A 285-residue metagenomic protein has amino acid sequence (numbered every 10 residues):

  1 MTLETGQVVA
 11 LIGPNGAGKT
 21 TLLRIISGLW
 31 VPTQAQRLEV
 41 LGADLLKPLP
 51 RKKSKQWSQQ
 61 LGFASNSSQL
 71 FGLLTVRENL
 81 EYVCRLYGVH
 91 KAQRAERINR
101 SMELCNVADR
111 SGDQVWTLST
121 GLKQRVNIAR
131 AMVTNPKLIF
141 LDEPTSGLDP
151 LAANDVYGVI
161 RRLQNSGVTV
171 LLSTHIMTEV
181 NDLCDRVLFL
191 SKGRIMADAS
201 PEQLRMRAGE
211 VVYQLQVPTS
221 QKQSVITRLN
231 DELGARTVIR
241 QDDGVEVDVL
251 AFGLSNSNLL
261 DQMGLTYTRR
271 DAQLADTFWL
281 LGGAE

Functional and structural regions predicted by a protein language model:
I12-P14: The feature captures the beta-strand-to-loop junction immediately N-terminal to the Walker
S27: Helix-to-loop junction immediately C-terminal to a conserved catalytic motif
A35-P48, W57: Conserved ABC transporter NBD signature motif
E81, R85, A92-R110: Conserved ABC ATPase "signature" region
I139-D142: Catalytic Walker B motif of ABC-type/P-loop ATPase nucleotide-binding domains
Y157-D248: ABC transporter nucleotide-binding domain
D248-E285: C-terminal coupling/interaction segments
